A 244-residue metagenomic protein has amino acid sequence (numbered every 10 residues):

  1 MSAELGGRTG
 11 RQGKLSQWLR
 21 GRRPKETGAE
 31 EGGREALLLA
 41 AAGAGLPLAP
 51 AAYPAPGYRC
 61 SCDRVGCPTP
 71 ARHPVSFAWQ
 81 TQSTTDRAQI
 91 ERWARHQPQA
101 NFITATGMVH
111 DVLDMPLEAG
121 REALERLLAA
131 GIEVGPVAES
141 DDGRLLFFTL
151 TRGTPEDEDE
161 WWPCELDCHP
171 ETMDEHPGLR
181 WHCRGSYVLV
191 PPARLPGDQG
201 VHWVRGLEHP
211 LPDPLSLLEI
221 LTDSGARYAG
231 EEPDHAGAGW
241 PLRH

Functional and structural regions predicted by a protein language model:
S2-D142, R152, L207-L218, T222-H244: Signature for HUH/AEP ssDNA processing cores
F147: Catalytic core of tubulin tyrosine ligase-like
T151-H244: DNA replication initiation modules
